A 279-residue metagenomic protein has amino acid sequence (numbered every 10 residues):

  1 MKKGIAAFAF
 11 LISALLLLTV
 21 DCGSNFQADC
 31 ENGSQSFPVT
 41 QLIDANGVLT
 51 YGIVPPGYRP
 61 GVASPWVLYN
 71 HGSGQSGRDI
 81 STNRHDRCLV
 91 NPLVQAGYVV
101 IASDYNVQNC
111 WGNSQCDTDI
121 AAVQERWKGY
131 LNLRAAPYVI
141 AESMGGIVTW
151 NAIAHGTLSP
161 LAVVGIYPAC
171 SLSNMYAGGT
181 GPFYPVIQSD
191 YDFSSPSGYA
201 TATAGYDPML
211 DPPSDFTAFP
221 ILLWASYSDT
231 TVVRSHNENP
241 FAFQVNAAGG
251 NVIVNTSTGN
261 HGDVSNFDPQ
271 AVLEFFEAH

Functional and structural regions predicted by a protein language model:
A28-G61: N-terminal cap/lid segment of alpha/beta-hydrolase-fold proteins
P60-A63, S73-C110: Short substrate-entry loop that stabilizes the transition state in hydrolases
W111-L131: Alpha/beta-hydrolase active-site loop
L131-S143: Alpha/beta-hydrolase fold nucleophile elbow
A141-N151: Glycine-rich nucleophile elbow surrounding the catalytic serine of serine-hydrolase chemistry
W150-G198: Hydrolase active-site cap/lid region
T180-N239, F243: The feature captures the conserved acid-bearing segment of alpha/beta-hydrolase catalytic domains
H236-H279: C-terminal catalytic histidine-bearing segment of alpha/beta-hydrolase fold enzymes
